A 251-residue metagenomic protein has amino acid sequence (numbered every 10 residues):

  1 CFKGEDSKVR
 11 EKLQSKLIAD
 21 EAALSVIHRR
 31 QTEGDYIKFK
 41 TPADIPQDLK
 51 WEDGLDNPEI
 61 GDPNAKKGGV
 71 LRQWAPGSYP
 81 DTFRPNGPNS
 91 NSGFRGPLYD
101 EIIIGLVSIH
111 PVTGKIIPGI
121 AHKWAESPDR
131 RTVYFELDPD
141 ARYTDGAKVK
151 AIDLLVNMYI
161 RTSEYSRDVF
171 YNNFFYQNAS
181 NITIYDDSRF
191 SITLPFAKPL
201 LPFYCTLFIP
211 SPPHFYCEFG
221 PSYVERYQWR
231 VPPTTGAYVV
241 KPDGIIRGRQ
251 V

Functional and structural regions predicted by a protein language model:
C1-K66: N-terminal pre-domain segments of enzymes
G4-L17, K123-R167, S191: Aromatic- and charge-enriched surface segment that lines or borders ligand/interaction sites
K38-E59, G69-P128, Y159, R230-V239: N-terminal lobe/hinge region of extracytoplasmic solute-binding protein
E59-G61, E136-D145, N178-S180, Q228: Second-shell loop/turn segments in exported
A65-K66, Y171-W229, A237-I246: Surface-exposed binding/hinge segments that line and control ligand-binding clefts or catalytic entry sites
K66-V70, E101, G119-A121, P128-T132 (+5 more regions): Extracytoplasmic
G68-V70, P76-Y79, P88, P111-V112 (+6 more regions): Solvent-exposed coil/turn segments that connect beta secondary-structure elements in extracytoplasmic/periplasmic
I120, E126, E136-L137, I184 (+2 more regions): Hydrophobic residues in beta-strands and at strand termini
